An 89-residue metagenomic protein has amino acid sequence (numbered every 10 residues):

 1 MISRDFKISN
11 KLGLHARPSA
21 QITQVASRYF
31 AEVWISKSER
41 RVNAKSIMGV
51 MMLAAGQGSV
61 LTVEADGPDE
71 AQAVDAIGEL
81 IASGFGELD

Functional and structural regions predicted by a protein language model:
M1-D5, V60-T62: Intrinsic-disorder/low-complexity, polar/charged segments enriched in Ser/Thr/Lys/Arg/Asp/Glu/Gln
K7-Q57: Compact, glycine-rich, soluble single-domain proteins
G56-D89: C-terminal structural segments of small proteins and small subunits
